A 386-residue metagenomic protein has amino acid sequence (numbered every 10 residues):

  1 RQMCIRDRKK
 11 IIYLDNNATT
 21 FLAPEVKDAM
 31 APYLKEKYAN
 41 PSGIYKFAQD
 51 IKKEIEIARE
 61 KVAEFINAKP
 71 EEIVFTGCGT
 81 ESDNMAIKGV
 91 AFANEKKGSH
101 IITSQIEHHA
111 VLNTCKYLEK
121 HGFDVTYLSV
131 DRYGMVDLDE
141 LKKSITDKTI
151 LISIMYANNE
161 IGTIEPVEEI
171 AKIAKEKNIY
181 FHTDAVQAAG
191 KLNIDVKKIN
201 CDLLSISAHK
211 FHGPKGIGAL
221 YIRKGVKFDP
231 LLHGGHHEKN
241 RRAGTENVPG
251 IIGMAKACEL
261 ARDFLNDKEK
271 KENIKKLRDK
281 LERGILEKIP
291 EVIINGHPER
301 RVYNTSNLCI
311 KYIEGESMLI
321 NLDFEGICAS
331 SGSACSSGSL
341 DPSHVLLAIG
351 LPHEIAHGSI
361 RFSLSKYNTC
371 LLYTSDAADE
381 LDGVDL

Functional and structural regions predicted by a protein language model:
R1-D7, Y373-D382: Conserved small/polar residues in nucleotide/adenosyl-binding loops
I5, I199-K256: Active-site PLP attachment segment
R8-N16, T20-A29, K276, S337 (+1 more regions): PLP-dependent enzyme catalytic core of the Aspartate aminotransferase-like
P41-E81, M85, I289: Conserved N-terminal alpha-helix of the aminotransferase class I/II PLP-enzyme fold
K46-D50, C258-R283, I293-V302: Structural signature of PLP-dependent enzymes
V90-L112, D124-S129: Conserved PLP-anchoring active-site segment centered on the Schiff-base-forming lysine
D124-T126, V130-A188, M254: Active-site phosphate-binding strand-loop segment of PLP-dependent enzymes
S306-R361: Conserved C-terminal alpha-helix-loop-beta "cap" of PLP-dependent enzymes that closes/shapes the active-site mouth
